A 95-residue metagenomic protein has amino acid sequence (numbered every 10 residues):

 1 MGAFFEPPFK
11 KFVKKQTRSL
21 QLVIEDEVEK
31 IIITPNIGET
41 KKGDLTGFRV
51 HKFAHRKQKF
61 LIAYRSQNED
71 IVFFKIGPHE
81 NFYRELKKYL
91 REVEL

Functional and structural regions predicted by a protein language model:
M1, R49-H51, I62: Residue-level detector of beta-strand structural context in well-folded domains
M1-E27: Arg/Lys-rich, positively charged N-terminal/basic patches that mediate binding to nucleic acids
K11, K30, N81: Active-site micro-motifs of SAM-dependent methyltransferase domains
E29-R56: A short, surface-exposed loop/turn module that caps and links secondary-structure elements
H55-L61, R65-L95: Enriched for short, Lys/Arg-rich terminal
